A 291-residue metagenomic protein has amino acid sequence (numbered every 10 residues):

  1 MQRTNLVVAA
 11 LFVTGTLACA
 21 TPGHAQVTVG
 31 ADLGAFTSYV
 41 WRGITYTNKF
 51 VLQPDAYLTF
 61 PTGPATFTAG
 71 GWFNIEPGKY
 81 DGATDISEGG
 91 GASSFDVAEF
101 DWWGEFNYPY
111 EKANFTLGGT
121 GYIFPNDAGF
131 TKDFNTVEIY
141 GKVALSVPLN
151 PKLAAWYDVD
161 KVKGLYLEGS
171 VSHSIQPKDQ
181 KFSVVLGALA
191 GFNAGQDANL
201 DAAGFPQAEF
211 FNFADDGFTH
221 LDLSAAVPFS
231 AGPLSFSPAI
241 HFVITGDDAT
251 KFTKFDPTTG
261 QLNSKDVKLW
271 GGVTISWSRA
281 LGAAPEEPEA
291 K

Functional and structural regions predicted by a protein language model:
H24-I86, N193, A280: Short glycine/proline- and aromatic-enriched beta-strand/turn motifs that initiate or cap beta-hairpins
A25-V27, N48-L52, D96-F100, D133-I139 (+4 more regions): Residues that define the transmembrane beta-barrel architecture of outer-membrane proteins
V29-A31, G63-A69, E111-L117, V147-L153 (+3 more regions): Repeated loop/turn-to-beta-strand initiation elements of outer-membrane beta-barrel proteins
A31-L33, A56, A69-G71, G104 (+7 more regions): Membrane-embedded beta-strand positions of outer-membrane beta-barrel proteins
A35-W41, F73-K79, Y108-Y110, G121-P125 (+7 more regions): Transmembrane beta-strands of outer-membrane beta-barrel pores
P64-Y110, T116-N135, G246-G260: Surface-exposed loop and membrane-interface regions of Gram-negative outer-membrane beta-barrel proteins
F134-H220, E286-A290: Detector for outer-membrane/organellar transmembrane beta-barrel domains, recognizing the amphipathic beta-strand
F229, K265-K291: Outer-membrane beta-barrel "beta-signal"
